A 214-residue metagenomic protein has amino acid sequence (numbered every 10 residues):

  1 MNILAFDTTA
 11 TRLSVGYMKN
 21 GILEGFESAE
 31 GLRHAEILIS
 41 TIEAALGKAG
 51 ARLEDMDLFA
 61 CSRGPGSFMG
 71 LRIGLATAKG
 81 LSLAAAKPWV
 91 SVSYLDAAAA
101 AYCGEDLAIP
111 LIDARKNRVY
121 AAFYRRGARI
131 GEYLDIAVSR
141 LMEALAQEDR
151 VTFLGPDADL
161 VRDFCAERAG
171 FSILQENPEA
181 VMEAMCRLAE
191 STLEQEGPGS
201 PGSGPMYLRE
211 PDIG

Functional and structural regions predicted by a protein language model:
M1, L13, N117-V119, S203: Change "...and in nucleic-acid phosphodiester-cleaving endonucleases..." to "...and in nucleic-acid processing enzymes
M1-R63, D135, E179: N-terminal beta-alpha supersecondary unit
I22, E30, P88-A180, Y207-I213: Surface "functional belts" at beta-alpha junctions
L38, I42-A45, A49, A98-A99 (+2 more regions): Generic hydrophobic alpha-helical segments
A49-E54, L145-D149, L193: Glycine-rich phosphate-binding loop signature in dinucleotide/nucleotide-binding domains
L58-W89, Y94: DPxDG-like acidic metal-binding loop motif
L174-G214: Acyltransferase
